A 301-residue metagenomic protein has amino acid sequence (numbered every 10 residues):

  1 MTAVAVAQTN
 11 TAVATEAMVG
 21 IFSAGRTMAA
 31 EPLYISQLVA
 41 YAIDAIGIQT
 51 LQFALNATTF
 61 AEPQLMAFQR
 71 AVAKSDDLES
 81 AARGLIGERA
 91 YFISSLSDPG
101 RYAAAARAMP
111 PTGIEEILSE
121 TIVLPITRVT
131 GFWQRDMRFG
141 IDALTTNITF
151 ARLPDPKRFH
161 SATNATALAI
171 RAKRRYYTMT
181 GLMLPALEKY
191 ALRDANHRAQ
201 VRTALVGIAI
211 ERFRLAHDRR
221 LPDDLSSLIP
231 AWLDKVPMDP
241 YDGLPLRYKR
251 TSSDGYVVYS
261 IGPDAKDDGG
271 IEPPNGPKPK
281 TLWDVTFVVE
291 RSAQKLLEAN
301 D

Functional and structural regions predicted by a protein language model:
M1-D301: Short acidic linear motifs
